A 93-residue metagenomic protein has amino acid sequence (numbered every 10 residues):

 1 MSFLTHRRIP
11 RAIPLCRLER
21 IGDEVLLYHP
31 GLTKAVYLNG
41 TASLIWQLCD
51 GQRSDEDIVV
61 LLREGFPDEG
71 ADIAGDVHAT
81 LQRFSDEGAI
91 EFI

Functional and structural regions predicted by a protein language model:
M1-P30: Long, low-complexity, charged/polar intrinsically disordered regions in eukaryotic proteins
I21, G31-I93: Long, charge-rich, low-complexity alpha-helical segments
